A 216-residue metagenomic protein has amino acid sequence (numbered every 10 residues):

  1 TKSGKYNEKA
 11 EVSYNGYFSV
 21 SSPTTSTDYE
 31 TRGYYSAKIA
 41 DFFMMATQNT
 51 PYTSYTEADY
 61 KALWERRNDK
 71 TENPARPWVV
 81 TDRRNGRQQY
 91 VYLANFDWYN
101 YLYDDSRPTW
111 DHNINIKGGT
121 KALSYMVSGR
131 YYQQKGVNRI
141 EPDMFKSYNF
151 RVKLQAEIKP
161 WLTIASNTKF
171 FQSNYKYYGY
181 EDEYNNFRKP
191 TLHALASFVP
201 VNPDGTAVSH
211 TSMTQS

Functional and structural regions predicted by a protein language model:
T1-S13, T109-D111, S124, R130: A beta-strand signature from Gram-negative outer-membrane beta-barrel systems, especially the internal plug domain
K5-N95, Y132, G136-S216: Surface-exposed loop/interface segments of Gram-negative outer-membrane beta-barrel transport/assembly proteins
R67-E72, D105-H112: Short, mixed-charge, low-aromatic patches
N100-D105, R139-E141: Outer-membrane beta-barrel domain signature
L102, H112-N115, V152: Generic recognition of flexible, low-complexity loop/linker segments
S106, K117-G118, R130: Non-cytosolic beta-sheet module surface loops
P108-H112, G119, M144-Y148: Residues that define the transmembrane beta-barrel architecture of outer-membrane proteins
T109, T120-K121, E157-W161: Outer-membrane beta-barrel channels and translocator barrels
